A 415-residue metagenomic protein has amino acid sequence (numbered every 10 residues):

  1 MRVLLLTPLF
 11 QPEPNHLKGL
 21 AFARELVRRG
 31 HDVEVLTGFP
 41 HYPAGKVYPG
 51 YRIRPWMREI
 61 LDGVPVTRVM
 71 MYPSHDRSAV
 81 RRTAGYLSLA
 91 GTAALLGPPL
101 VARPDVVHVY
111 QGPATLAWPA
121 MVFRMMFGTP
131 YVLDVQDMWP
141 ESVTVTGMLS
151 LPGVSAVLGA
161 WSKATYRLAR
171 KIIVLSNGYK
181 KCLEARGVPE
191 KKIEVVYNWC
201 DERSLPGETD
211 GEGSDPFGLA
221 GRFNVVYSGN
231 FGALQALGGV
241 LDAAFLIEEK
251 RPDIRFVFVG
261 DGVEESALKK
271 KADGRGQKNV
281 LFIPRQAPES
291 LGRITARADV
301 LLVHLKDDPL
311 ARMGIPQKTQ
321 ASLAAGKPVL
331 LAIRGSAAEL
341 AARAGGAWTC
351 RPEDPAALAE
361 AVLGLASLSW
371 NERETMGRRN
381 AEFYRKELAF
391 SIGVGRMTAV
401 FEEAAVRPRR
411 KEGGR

Functional and structural regions predicted by a protein language model:
M1-D62, I247, R409-G413: N-terminal subdomain of nucleotide-sugar transferases
L4, G218-Q235, L241-A244, V257: Conserved donor-binding/catalytic core segment of Leloir-type glycosyltransferases
F22, A94, P98, T115-W118 (+2 more regions): Membrane-proximal helix-turn-helix segments that form the acceptor-binding/catalytic region of lipid-linked
G178, W199: Carbohydrate-associated surface elements
Q235, A287-I294, D299-L323, L330-E339: Nucleotide-sugar-dependent
V259, S266-G292: Nucleotide-activated donor-binding/catalytic signature segment of Leloir-type glycosyltransferases, i.e., the conserved
A338-G364: Change "using UDP/GDP/dTDP sugars" to "using nucleotide sugars
G364, N371-E387: A short, well-ordered alpha-helix in the C-terminal region of glycosyltransferases
